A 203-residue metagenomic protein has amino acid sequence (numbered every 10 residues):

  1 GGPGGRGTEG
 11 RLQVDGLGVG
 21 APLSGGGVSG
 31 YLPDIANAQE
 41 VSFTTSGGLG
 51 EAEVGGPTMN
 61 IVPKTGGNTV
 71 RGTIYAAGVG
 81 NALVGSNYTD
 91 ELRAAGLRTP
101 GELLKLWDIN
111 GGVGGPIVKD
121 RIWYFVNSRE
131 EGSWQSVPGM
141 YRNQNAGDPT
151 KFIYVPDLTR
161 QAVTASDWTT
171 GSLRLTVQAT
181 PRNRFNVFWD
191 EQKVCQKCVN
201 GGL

Functional and structural regions predicted by a protein language model:
G1-A36, T45-A76, Y88: Flexible, glycine/serine/threonine-rich loop segments and coil->beta-strand junctions that form periplasmic-facing
G7-E9, V19, A77-V79, R129-S133 (+1 more regions): Short, solvent-exposed loop/turn segments at secondary-structure junctions
R11, G48-L49, N60-N110, G114-I117 (+1 more regions): Membrane-proximal, glycine/serine-rich, low-complexity loop/turn segments characteristic of large bacterial
G26-G27, A95-T99, D157-Q161, L203: Extracellular loop and loop/strand-boundary signature of outer-membrane beta-barrel proteins
G26-G27, V84-E91, V137-N143, Q192 (+1 more regions): Outer-membrane beta-barrel translocator domains and adjoining extracellular loop/strand segments of Gram-negative
A36-E40, S86-A95, G147-P156, S166 (+1 more regions): Flexible, solvent-exposed coil segments and beta strand-coil junctions, predominantly the extracellular/periplasmic
E40, T45, G56-T58, N110-G112 (+1 more regions): Membrane-embedded beta-strand positions in outer-membrane beta-barrel channels/transporters
R71, G101-C195: Transmembrane beta-barrel wall of Gram-negative outer-membrane proteins
